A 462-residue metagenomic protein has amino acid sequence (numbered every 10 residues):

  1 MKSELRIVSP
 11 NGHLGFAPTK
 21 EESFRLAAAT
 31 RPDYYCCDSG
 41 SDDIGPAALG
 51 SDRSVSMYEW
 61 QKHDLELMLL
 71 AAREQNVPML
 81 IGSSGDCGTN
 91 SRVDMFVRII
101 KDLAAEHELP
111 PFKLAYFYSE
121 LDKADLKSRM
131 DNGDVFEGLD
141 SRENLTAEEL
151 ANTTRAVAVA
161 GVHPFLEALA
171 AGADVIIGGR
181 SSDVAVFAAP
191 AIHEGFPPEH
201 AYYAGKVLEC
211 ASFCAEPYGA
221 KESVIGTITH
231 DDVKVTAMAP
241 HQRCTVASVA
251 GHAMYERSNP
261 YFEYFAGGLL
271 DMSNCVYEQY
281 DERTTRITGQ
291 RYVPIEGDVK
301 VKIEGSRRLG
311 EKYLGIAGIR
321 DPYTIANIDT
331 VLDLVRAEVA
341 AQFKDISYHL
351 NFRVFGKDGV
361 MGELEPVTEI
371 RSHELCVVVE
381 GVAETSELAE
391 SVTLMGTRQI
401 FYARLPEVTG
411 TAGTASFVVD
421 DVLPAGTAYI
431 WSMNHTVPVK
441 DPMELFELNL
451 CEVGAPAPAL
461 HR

Functional and structural regions predicted by a protein language model:
K2-G12, F16-A17, C36, A156 (+1 more regions): Small-residue-enriched flexible segments
H13-L14, S41-D43, S84-D94, G179-V186 (+1 more regions): Gly/Ser/Thr-rich loops at beta-strand to alpha-helix junctions that form or flank small-molecule/cofactor-binding
A29-A47, R73-Q75: N-terminal glycine-rich anion-binding loops that anchor highly charged ligand groups
A72, V77-G82, D86-P111: Hydrophobic or amphipathic alpha-helical targeting/insertion segments
V77-G88, V175-I176, C376-V382: Short glycine-rich or small-residue beta-strand-to-loop segments that form or flank ligand, phosphate, metal/Fe-S
P110-R129, G356-K357, A415-T427: Short, conserved secondary-structure transition motifs
L121-G178: An acidic, phosphate/nucleotide-engaging active-site surface
G297-R462: C-terminal non-catalytic interaction/assembly regions of soluble proteins
